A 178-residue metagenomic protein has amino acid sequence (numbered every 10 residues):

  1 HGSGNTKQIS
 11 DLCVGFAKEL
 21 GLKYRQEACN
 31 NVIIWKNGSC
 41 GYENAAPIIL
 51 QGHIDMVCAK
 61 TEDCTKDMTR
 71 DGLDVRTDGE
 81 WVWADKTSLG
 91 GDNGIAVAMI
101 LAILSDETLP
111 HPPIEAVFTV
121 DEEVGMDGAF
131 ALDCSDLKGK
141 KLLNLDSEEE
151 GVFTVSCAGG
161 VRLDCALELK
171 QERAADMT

Functional and structural regions predicted by a protein language model:
G2-A46: A non-catalytic alpha/beta surface segment that caps or lines the substrate-entry region of metallo-dependent hydrolase
L20, D106-P110, E172: Change "in soluble alpha/beta enzymes" to "in soluble alpha/beta proteins
L20, W35-N37, I103, G128-A131: A generic local structural motif
Q26-C29, V75-E80, E172-A175: Short, ordered beta-strand-loop transition motifs
S39, D55, E148-E150: Short, glycine-/Ser/Thr-/acidic-enriched flexible segments
Y42-P113, F118, E123-V124, F130-K140: Active-site metal-coordination/substrate-binding segment of hydrolases, especially metallo-dependent peptidases
H111-T178: Fold-level recognition of mixed alpha/beta catalytic cores in primary-metabolism enzymes, strongest
